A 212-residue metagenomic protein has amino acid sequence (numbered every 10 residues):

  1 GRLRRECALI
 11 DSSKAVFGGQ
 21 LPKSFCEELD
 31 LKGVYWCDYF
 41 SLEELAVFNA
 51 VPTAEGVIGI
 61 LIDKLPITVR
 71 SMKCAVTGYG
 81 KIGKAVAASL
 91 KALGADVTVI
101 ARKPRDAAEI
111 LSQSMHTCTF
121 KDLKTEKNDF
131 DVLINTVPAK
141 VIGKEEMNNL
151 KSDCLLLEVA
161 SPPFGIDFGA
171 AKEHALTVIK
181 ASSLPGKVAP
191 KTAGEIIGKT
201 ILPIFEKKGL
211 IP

Functional and structural regions predicted by a protein language model:
G1-S71, T200, K207: Glycine/serine-rich phosphate-binding loop and adjoining beta1-alpha1 elements at the start of nucleotide-handling
L3-S13, A108-G186: Rossmann-like adenosine-cofactor binding region
A15-Y39, V159-E206: Rossmann-fold NAD(P)-binding glycine/threonine-rich loop
V34, G94-D96, M115, L176: Short phosphate-binding/catalytic loops that engage adenosine nucleotides
R70-K91: Glycine-rich adenosine-cofactor-binding loop
L93-Q113: NAD(P)-binding Rossmann-fold cofactor-contacting core
K208-P212: C-terminal catalytic/substrate-binding lobe primarily of soluble NAD(P)-dependent oxidoreductases
